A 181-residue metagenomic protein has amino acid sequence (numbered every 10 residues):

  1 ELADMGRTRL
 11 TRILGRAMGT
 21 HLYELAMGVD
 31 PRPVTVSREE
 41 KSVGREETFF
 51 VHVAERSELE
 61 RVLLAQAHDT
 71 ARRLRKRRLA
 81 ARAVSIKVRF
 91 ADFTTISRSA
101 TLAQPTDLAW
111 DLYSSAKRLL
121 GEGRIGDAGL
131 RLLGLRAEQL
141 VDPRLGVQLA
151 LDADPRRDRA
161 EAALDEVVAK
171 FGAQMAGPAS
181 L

Functional and structural regions predicted by a protein language model:
E1-L130: DNA-contacting surface of Y-family translesion DNA polymerases
Q104-L181: Acidic, metal-coordinating catalytic segment for phosphate/diphosphate chemistry, firing primarily on the Nudix
